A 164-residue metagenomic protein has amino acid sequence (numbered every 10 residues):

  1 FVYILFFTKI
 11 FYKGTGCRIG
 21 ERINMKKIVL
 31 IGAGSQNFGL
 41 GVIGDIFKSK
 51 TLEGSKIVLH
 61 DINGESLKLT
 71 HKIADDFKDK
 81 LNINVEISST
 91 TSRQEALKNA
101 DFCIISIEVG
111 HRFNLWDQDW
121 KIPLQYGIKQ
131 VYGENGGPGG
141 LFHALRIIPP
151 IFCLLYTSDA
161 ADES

Functional and structural regions predicted by a protein language model:
F1-K9: Hydrophobic alpha-helical signal peptides and transmembrane signal-/tail-anchor segments that drive secretory-pathway
K26-I57: N-terminal Rossmann-like dinucleotide-binding module
S35-G39, S66-T70, H143-P150: Phosphate/oxyanion-binding active-site loops and adjacent basic polyanion-contact surfaces
K50-L52, F77-N84: Short helix-capping segments at alpha-helix termini
E53-H71: NAD(P)-binding Rossmann-fold cofactor-contacting core
E86, T90-L155: Rossmann-like NAD(P)-binding element
Y156-E163: Conserved small/polar residues in nucleotide/adenosyl-binding loops
